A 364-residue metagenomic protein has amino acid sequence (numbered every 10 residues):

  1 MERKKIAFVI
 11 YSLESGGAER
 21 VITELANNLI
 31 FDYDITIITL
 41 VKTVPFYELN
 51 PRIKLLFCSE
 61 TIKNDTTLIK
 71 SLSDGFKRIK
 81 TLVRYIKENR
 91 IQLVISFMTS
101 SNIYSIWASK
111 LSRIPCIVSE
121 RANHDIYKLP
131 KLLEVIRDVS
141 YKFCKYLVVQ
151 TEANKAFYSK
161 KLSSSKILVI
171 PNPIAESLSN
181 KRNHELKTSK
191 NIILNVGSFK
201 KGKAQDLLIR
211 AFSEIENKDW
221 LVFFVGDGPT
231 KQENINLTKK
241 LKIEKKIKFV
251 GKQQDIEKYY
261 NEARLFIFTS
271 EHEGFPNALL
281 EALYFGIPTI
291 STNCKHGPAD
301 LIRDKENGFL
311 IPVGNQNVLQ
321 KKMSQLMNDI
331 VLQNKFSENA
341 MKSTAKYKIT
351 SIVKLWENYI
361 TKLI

Functional and structural regions predicted by a protein language model:
F8-G16, R20, E24, N28-K70 (+4 more regions): N-terminal strand-loop element at the rim of the active site of nucleotide-sugar-dependent glycosyltransferases
E19-E24, N191, N195-E214, P229-I235 (+1 more regions): A conserved mid-protein helix/loop that constitutes part of the nucleotide-sugar donor-binding site
S96-N102, E120: Short His-centered aromatic/hydrophobic patch
A153, P173: Carbohydrate-associated surface elements
K252, E271: Aromatic "clamp/platform" in nucleotide-sugar-dependent glycosyltransferases that forms part of the donor/acceptor
P288-T292: Short hydrophobic beta-strand element within catalytic cores of glycosyltransferases and related nucleotide-activated
R303-K305, F309-Q316, Q325-I330, A345: Conserved acidic donor-binding segment of nucleotide-sugar-dependent glycosyltransferases
V318, Q325, L332-K346, N358: A short, well-ordered alpha-helix in the C-terminal region of glycosyltransferases
